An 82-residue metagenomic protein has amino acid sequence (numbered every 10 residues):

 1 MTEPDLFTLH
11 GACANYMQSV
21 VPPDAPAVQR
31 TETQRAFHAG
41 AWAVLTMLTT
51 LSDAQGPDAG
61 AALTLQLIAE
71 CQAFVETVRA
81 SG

Functional and structural regions predicted by a protein language model:
M1-G82: Intrinsic-disorder/low-complexity detector
